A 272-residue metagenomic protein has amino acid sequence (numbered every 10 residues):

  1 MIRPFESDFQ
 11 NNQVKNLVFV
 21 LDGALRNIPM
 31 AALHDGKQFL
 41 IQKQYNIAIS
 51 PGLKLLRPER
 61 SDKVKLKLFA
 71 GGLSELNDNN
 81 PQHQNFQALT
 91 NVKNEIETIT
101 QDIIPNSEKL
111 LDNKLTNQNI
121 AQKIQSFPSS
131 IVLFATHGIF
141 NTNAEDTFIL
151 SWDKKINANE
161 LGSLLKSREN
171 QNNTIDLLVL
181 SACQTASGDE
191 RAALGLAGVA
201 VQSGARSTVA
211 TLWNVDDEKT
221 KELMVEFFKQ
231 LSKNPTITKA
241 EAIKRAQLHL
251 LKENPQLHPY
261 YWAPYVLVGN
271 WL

Functional and structural regions predicted by a protein language model:
M1-F69, N91-I104, L115-F134, G138 (+2 more regions): Charged, well-ordered internal alpha-helical segments
L17-F19, G71, I99, V132 (+5 more regions): Residue-level detector of buried hydrophobic side-chain packing in well-ordered secondary-structure elements
I49-K54, P58-R60, S130, F134-E222 (+1 more regions): Catalytic cores of nucleophile-dependent amide-cleaving enzymes
V64-A88: Short glycine-rich His-centered loop
Q82-L89, L110, T185-A186: Second-shell loop/turn segments in exported
L111-A121, I156, S163: Short acidic loop-to-helix transition motifs that present clustered carboxylates
T220-L272: An often Trp-containing, charged/polar helix-loop segment at the C-terminal end of enzyme catalytic cores
